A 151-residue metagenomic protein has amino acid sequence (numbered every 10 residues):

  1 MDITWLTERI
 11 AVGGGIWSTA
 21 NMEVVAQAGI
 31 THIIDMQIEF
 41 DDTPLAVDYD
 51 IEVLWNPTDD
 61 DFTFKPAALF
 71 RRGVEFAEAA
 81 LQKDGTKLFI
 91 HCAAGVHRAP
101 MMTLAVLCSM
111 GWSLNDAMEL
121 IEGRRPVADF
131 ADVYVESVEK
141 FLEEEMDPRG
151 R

Functional and structural regions predicted by a protein language model:
M1-K87, C108-K140, M146: Cysteine-based protein phosphatase catalytic domain of the PTP/DSP
G85-L104: A phosphate-binding catalytic loop at a beta-strand-loop-alpha-helix junction that coordinates phosphoryl groups
